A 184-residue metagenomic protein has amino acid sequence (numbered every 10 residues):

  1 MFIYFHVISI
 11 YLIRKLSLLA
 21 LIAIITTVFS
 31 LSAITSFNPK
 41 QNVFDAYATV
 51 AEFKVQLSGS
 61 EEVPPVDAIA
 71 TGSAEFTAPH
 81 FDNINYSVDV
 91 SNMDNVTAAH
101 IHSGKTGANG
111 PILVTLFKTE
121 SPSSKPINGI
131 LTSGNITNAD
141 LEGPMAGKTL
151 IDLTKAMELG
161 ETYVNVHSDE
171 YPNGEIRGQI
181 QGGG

Functional and structural regions predicted by a protein language model:
M1-R14: N-terminal secretory signal peptides that target proteins for export/translocation
A20-A33: Bacterial N-terminal signal peptides
I34-A99, S103-G184: Metal-centered catalytic cores of metalloenzymes
